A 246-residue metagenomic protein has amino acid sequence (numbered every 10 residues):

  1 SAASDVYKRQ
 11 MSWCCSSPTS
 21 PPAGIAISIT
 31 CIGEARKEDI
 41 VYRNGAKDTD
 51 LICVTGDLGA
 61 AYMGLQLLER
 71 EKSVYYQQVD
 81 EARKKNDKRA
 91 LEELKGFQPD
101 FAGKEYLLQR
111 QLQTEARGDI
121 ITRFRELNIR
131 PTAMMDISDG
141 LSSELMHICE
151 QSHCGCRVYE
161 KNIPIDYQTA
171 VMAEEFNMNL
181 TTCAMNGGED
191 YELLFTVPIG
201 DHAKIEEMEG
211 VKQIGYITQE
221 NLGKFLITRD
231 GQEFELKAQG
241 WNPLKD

Functional and structural regions predicted by a protein language model:
S1-A35, E126-D246: Glycine-/charge-enriched secondary-structure boundary and capping motifs
R36-I40: Short alpha-helix capping/helix-loop boundary micro-motifs
V41-T122: Short, acidic (Asp/Glu-rich) active-site segment that either coordinates a divalent metal cofactor
